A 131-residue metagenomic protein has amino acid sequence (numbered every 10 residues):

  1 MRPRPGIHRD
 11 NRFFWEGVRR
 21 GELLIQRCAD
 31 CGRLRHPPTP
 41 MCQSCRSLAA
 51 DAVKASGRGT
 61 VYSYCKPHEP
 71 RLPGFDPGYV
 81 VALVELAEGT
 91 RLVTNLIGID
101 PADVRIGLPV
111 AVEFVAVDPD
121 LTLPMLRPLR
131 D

Functional and structural regions predicted by a protein language model:
M1-L23, D131: A broadly conserved sequence feature marking short terminus-proximal activation segments in nucleic acid-centric
E22-I25, T39: Residues immediately within or flanking Cys/His clusters that coordinate Zn2+ in small zinc-binding modules
R27-D30, M41-S47: Short, cysteine/histidine-rich loop/knuckle motifs that typically chelate Zn2+
H36, A49-D51: Short functional micro-motifs and their immediate structural scaffolds
G59-V61, L96: Conserved hydrophobic positions within beta-strands
C65-P70, V115-V117: Short, conserved beta-turn/loop elements at beta-strand boundaries and strand-helix junctions
P77-L92: Short, basic/aromatic beta-hairpin or loop at an interaction surface
G89, T94-D131: Well-ordered alpha/beta subsegment
